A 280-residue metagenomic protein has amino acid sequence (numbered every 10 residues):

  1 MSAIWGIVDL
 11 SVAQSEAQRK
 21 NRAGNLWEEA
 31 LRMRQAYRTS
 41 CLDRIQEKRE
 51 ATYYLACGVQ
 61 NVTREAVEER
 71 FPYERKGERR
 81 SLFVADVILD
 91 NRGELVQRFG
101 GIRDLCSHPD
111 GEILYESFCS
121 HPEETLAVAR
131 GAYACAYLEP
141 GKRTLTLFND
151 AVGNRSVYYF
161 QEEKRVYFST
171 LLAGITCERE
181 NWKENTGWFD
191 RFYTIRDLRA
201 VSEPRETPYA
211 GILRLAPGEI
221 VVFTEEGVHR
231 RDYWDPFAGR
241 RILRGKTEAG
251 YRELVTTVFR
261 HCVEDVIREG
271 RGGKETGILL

Functional and structural regions predicted by a protein language model:
M1-L280: Cysteine-centered catalytic environments shared across enzyme families
